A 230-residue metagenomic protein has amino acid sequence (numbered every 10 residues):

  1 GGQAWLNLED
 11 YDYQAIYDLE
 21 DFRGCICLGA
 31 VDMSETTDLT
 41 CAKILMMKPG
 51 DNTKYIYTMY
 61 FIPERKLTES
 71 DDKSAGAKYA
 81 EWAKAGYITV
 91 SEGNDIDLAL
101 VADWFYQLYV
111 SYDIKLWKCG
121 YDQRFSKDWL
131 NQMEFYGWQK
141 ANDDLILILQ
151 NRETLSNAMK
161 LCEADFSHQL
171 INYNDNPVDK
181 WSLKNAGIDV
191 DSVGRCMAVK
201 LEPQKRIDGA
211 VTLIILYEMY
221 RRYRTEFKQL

Functional and structural regions predicted by a protein language model:
G1-A30: ATPase catalytic-site recognition across NTP-hydrolyzing enzymes
A4-D10, D38, V90-W104, Y121 (+1 more regions): Phosphate/oxyanion-binding active-site loops and adjacent basic polyanion-contact surfaces
F22-K48, K54: Gly/Thr-rich phosphate-binding beta-strand-loop-beta motif of the actin/hexokinase/Hsp70
D32-T36, M47, Y121-S126, W138 (+1 more regions): An acidic- and aromatic-residue-enriched active-site/binding cleft used to recognize and process polar
D38-K43, S126-F135, N157-K160: A short acidic (Asp/Glu
M46-K115: Nucleic-acid-processing active sites and adjacent nucleic-acid-binding tracks, predominantly divalent metal-dependent
D113-F125, L130: Short glycine-rich phosphate-binding loop at a beta-alpha junction
Y136, K140-F227: Metal-dependent DNA phosphodiester-chemistry modules and their immediately adjacent helices/loops in DNA-processing
